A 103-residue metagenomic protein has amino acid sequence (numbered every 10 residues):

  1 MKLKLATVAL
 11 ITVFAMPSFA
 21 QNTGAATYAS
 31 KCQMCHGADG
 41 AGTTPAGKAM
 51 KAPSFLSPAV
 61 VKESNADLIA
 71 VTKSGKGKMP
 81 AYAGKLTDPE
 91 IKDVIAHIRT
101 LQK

Functional and structural regions predicted by a protein language model:
M1-Q21, I98-K103: Post-cleavage N-terminal segment of exported redox proteins
A9, M50, F55, S74-G77 (+1 more regions): Residue-level signal for pocket-adjacent positions within structured domains
I11-T27, T43, E63-N65: Electrostatic cytochrome c docking/interface patches
A25-K51, K76-K78, T100-K103: Periplasmic/extracellular electron-transfer cofactor-ligation site, primarily the c-type cytochrome heme-c attachment
P53-A66, Y82-E90: Electron-transfer interface patches adjacent to heme c in soluble/periplasmic c-type cytochromes and di-/multiheme
V61-G77: Short Fe-S-cluster ligation motifs
V71-T72, A83-K103: C-terminal capping alpha-helices of c-type cytochrome domains
